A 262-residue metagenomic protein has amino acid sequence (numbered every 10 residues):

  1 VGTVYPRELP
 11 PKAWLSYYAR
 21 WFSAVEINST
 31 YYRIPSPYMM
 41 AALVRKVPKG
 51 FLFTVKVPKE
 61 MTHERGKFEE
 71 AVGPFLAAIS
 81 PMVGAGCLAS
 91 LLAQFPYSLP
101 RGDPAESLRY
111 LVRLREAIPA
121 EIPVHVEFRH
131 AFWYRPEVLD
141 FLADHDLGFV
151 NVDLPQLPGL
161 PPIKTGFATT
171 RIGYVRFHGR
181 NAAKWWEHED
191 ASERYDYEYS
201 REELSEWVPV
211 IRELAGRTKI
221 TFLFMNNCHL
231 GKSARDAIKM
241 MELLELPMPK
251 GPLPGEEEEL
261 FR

Functional and structural regions predicted by a protein language model:
V1-R262: Residues lining hydrophobic/aromatic ligand-binding pockets adjacent to catalytic sites
